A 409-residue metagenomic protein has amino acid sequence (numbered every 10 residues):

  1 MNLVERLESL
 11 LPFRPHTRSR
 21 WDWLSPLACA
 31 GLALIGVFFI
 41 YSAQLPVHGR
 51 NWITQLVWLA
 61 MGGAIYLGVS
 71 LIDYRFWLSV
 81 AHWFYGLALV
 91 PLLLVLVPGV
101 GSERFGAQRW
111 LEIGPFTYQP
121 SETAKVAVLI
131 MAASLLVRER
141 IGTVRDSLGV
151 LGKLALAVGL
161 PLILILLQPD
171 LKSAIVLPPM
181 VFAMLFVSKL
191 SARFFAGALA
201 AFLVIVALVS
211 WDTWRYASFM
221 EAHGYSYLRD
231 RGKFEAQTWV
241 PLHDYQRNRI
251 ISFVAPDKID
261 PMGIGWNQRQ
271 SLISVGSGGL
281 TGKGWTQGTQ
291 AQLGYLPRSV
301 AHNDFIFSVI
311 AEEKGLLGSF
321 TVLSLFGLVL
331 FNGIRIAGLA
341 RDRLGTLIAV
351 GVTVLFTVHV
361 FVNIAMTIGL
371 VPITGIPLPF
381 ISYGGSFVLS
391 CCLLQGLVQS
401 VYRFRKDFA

Functional and structural regions predicted by a protein language model:
M1-N2, D22, G36: N-terminal "leader" segments that precede or initiate the main folded domain
M1-P12, A340, V358-A409: A juxtamembrane structural motif centered on a specific transmembrane helix
L3-V4, W239-H243, Q292-V300: Short, membrane-interfacial amphipathic segments enriched in basic
F13-C29: N-terminal membrane topogenic signal
P26-S42, P46-N267, S308-I368, L393 (+1 more regions): Hydrophobic alpha-helical transmembrane segments of multi-pass inner membrane proteins, especially in bacterial systems
F38, G278-Q290, L317-F320, V371 (+2 more regions): Gly/Ser/Thr-rich beta-alpha loop segments that engage phosphate groups in nucleotides
V176-L177, T286-G294, L325, T367-G375 (+1 more regions): Re-entrant/interfacial helical elements at transmembrane boundaries that shape and gate the permeation pathway
M262-L317, L344: Long extracytoplasmic/lumenal interhelical loops at the membrane interface of multi-pass membrane proteins
